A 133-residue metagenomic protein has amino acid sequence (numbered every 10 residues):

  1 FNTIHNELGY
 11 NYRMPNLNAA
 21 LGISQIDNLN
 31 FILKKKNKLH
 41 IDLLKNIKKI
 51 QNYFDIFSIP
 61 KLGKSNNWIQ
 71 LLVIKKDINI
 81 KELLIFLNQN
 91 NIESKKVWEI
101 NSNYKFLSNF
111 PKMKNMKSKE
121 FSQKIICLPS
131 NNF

Functional and structural regions predicted by a protein language model:
F1-F133: PLP-dependent aminotransferase class I/II
